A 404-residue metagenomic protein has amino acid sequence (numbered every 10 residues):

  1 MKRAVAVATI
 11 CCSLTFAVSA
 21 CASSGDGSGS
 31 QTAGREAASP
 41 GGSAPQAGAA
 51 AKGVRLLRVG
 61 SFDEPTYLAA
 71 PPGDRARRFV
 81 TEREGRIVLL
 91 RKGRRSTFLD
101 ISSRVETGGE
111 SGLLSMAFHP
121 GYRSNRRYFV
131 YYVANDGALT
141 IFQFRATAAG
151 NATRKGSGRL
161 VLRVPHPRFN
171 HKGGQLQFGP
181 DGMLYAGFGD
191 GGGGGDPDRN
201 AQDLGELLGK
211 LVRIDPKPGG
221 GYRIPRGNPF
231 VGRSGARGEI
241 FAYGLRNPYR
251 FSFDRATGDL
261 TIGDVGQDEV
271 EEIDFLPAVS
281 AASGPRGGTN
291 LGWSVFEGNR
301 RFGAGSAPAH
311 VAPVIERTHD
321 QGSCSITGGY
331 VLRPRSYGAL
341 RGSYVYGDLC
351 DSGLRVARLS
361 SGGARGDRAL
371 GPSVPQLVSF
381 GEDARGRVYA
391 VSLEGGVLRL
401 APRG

Functional and structural regions predicted by a protein language model:
M1-C11: Bacterial N-terminal signal peptides that target proteins for export
A4, A22-G195, R250-F253, T257-V270 (+3 more regions): Acidic, Gly/Ser/Thr-rich repeat motifs that build Ca2+-stabilized beta-propeller blades
V18-A20: C-terminal motif of bacterial Sec signal peptides marking the signal peptidase cleavage site
S96-S111, G156-G173, L207, P216-F241 (+1 more regions): Surface-exposed loop and turn segments in beta-propeller and other repeat-based domains that flank or scaffold
F144-T153, V212-Y222, L276-G287, A357-G363 (+1 more regions): Short loop/turn segments immediately following beta-strands, especially the blade-tip and inter-blade linker loops
G194-E206, R223: Acidic/polar, solvent-exposed loop segments in beta-strand-rich repeat domains
S234-E272, P277-A281: Repeat-solenoid scaffold signature
L245, G363-A384: Conserved blade-ending motifs and adjacent loop-strand segments that build the rim/top face of beta-propeller domains
